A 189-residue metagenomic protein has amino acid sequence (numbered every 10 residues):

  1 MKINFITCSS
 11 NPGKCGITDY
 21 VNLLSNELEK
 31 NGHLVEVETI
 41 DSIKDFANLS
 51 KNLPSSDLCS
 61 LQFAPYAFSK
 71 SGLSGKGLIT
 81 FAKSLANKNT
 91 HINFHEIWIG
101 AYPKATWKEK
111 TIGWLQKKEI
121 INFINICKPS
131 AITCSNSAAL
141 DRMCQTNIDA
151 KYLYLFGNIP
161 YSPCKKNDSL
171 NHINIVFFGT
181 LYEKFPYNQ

Functional and structural regions predicted by a protein language model:
M1-K44, P54-S56, A86, C127: N-terminal subdomain of nucleotide-sugar transferases
C8-N22, Y66-L73, E183-Y187: A short, glycine/small-residue-rich beta-strand->loop->alpha-helix junction that serves as a flexible
S50-G77, K88-N93, A131: Short N-terminal targeting/anchoring amphipathic segment
L58-S60, F81-P103, T111-W114: Active-site proximal beta-strand in glycosyltransferases
T80-S84, E109-I132: Membrane-proximal helix-turn-helix segments that form the acceptor-binding/catalytic region of lipid-linked
H91, F123-S137, V176-F178: A short beta-strand/loop micro-motif in the catalytic core of glycosyltransferases that engages the nucleotide-sugar
A138, F156: Carbohydrate-associated surface elements
I159-Y161, K166-Q189: Conserved catalytic-core segment of nucleotide-activated headgroup transferases in glycan assembly
